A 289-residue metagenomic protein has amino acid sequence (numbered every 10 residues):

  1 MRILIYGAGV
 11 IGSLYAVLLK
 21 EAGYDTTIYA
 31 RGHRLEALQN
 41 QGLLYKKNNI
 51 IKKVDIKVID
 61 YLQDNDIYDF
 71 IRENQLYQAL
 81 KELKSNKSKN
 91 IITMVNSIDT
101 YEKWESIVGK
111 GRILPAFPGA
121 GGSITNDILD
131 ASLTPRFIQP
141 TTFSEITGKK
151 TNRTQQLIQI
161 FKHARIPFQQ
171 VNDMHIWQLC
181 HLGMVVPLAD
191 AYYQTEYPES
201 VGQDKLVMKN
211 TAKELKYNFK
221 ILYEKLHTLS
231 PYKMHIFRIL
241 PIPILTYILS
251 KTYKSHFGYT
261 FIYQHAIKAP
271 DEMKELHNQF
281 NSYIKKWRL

Functional and structural regions predicted by a protein language model:
M1-I51: NAD(P)+-binding Rossmann beta1-loop-alpha1 motif at the extreme N-terminus of oxidoreductases
I3, D25-T26, I91, I113 (+1 more regions): Hydrophobic anchor at the start of a short beta-strand that flanks the dinucleotide cofactor-binding loop
G12, K150, T154, V207-L215 (+1 more regions): Generic structural signal for well-ordered, non-membrane alpha-helical segments in soluble metabolic enzymes
I50-D130: Rossmann-like NAD(P)(H) cofactor-binding subdomain of soluble oxidoreductases
I98-L179: Rossmann-fold dinucleotide-binding core
D130-S144, Y193-Q203, H256-K268: Helix-loop-beta segment of a Rossmann-like dinucleotide-binding subdomain
H175-G202, L206-F219: Active-site-proximal catalytic alpha-helix in oxidoreductases
K216-L289: NAD(P)-dependent Rossmann-like dehydrogenase/reductase catalytic/cofactor-binding core
